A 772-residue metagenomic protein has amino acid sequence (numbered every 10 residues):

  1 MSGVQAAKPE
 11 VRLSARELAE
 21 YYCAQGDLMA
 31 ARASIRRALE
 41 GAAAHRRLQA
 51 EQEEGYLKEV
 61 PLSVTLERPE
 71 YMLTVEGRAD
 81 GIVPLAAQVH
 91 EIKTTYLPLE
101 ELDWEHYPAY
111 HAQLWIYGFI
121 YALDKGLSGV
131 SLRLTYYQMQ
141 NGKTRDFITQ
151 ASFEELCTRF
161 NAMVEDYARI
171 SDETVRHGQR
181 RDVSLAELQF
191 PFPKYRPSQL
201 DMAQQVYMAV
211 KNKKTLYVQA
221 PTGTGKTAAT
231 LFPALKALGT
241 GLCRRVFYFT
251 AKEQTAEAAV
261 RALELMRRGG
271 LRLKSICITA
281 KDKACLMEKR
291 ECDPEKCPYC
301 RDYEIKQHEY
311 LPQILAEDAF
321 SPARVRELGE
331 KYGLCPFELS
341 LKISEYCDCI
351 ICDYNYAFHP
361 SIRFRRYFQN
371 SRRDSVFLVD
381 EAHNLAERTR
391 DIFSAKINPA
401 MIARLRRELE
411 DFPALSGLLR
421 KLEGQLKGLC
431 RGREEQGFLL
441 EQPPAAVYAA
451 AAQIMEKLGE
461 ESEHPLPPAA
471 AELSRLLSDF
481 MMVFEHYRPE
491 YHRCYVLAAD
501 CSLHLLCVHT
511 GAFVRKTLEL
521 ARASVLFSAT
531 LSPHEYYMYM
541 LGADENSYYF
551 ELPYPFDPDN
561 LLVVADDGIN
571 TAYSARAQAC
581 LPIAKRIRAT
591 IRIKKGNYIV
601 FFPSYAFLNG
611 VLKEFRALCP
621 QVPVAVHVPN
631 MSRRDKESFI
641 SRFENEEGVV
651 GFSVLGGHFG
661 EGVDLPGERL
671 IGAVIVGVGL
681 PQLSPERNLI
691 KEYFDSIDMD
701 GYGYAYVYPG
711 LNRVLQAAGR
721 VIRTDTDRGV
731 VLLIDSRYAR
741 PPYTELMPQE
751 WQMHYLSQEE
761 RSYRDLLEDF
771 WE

Functional and structural regions predicted by a protein language model:
M1-A87, A112: Metal-dependent nuclease catalytic cores that hydrolyze phosphodiester bonds in DNA/RNA, characterized by
V64-T158: Mg2+/Mn2+-dependent nuclease catalytic core
R176-Q219: Conserved pre-motif I regulatory segment
D182-V183, Q189, L242-I350, F358 (+4 more regions): A substrate-engagement module of RecA-like helicase motors
K211-P233: Walker A/P-loop
T230, E257, Y332-C349, D353-M455 (+2 more regions): Signature of the SF2 helicase/ATPase Hel1-core->accessory helical subdomain module
V325-I350, S361-F368, K457-N570, Q578-A579 (+2 more regions): A contiguous, basic/glycine-rich beta-loop/short-helix subdomain that forms a polymer-engagement track
D567-Q578, V628-A739: Conserved RecA-like P-loop NTPase helicase motor core
